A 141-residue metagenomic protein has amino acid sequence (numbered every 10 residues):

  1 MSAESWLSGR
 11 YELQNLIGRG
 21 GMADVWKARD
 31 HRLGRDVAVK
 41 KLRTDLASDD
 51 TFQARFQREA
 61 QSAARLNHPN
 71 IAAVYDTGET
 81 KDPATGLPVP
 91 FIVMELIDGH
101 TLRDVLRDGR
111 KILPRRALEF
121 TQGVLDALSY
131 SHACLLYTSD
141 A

Functional and structural regions predicted by a protein language model:
L13-G20, V25: Protein kinase glycine-rich loop
R29-D36: Conserved N-lobe loop of protein kinases adjacent to the ATP-binding glycine-rich P-loop
R43-R65: AlphaC helix of the eukaryotic protein kinase fold
T77: Activation-segment/catalytic-loop signature of the eukaryotic protein kinase fold
T85-T101, V105: Conserved short submotifs of the Hanks-type protein kinase catalytic core that shape the nucleotide-binding pocket
F120-T121: Activation segment signature within eukaryotic-like protein kinase domains
V124-L136: Protein kinase catalytic-loop region centered on the HRD/HxD motif
Y137-A141: Conserved small/polar residues in nucleotide/adenosyl-binding loops
